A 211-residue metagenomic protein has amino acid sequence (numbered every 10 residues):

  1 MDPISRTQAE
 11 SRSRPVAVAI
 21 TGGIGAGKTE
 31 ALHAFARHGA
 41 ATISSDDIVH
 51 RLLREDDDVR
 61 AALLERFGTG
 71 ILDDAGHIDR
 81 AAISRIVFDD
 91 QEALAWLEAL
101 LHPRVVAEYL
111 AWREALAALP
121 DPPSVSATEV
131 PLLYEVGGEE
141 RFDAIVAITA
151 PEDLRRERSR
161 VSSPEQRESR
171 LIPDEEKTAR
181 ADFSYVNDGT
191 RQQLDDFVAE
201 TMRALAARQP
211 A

Functional and structural regions predicted by a protein language model:
M1-A17: Extreme N-terminal, non-catalytic leader segments that precede Walker-type/kinase nucleotide-binding cores
I20: Hydrophobic anchor at the beta1->P-loop junction of P-loop NTPases
G23, F35: P-loop (Walker A) phosphate-binding loop of NTP-binding proteins
A26: ATP-binding Walker
T29: Walker A/P-loop
H50-S124: ATP-dependent small-molecule kinase phosphotransfer cores that center on conserved nucleotide phosphate-binding segments
Y109, E139-R141, E152, R160-A211: Small-molecule kinase domains that catalyze NTP-dependent phosphoryl transfer to phosphate-bearing small molecules
L110-R158: ATP-dependent NMP and nucleoside kinases share a basic, alpha-helical "lid"
